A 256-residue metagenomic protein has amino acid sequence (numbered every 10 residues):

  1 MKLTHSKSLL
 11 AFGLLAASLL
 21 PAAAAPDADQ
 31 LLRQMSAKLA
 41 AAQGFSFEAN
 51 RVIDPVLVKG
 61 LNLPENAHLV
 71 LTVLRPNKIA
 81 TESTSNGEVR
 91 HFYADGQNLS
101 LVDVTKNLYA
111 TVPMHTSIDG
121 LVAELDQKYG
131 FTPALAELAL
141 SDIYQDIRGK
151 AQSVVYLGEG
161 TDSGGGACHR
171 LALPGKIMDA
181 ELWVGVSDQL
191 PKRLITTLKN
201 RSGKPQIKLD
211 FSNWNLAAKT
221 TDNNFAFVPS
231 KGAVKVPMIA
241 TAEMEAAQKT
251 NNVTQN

Functional and structural regions predicted by a protein language model:
K2-L10: Bacterial N-terminal signal peptides that target proteins for export
L3, L39, F47, V122 (+1 more regions): Conserved short hydrophobic patches within well-ordered secondary structure
A11-L19: Bacterial N-terminal signal peptides
L15, K38-A40, N62, T72 (+3 more regions): Sterically constrained small-residue positions within well-ordered secondary structures of folded domains
A25-L31, D103-A167, P229, Q248 (+1 more regions): Flexible, processing/modification-adjacent segments and terminal tails in exported/periplasmic/extracellular proteins
A25-R33, F47-V52, S100-L101, A110 (+2 more regions): Gly/Pro-enriched, hydrophobic low-complexity segments that function as extracytoplasmic propeptides/linkers
P26-L108: N-terminal mature ectodomain segment of secretory-pathway/periplasmic proteins
N224-A226, P237-N256: Intrinsically disordered, low-complexity segments enriched in small/polar and acidic residues
